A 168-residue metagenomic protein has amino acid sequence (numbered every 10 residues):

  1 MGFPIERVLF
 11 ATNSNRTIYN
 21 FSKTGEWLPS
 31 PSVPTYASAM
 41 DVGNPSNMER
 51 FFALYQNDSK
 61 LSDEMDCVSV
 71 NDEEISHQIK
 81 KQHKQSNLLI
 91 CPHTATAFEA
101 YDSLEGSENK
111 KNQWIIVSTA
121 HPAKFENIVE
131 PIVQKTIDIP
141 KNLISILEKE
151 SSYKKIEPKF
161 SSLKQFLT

Functional and structural regions predicted by a protein language model:
M1-T168: PLP-dependent amino-acid enzyme catalytic core
